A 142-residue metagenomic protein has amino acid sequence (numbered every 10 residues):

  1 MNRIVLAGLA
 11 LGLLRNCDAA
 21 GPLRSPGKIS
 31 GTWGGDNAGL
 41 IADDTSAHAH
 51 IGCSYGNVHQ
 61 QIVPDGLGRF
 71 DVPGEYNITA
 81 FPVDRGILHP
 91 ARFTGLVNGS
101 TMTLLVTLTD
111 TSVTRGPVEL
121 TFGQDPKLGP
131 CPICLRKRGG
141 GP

Functional and structural regions predicted by a protein language model:
V5-L11: Sec-dependent N-terminal signal peptides
R15-N16: C-terminal motif of bacterial Sec signal peptides marking the signal peptidase cleavage site
P22-G39, V72, L104, P130-G139: Tryptophan-anchored aromatic micro-motifs
D36-I78: N-terminal glycine/threonine-rich, aromatic-flanked beta-hairpin/loop signature
V72-L96: An anionic, turn-rich surface loop/hairpin at beta-sheet edges that serves as a generic interaction/coordination patch
F93-V106: Polybasic, proline/glycine-rich intrinsically disordered low-complexity segments
L105-R115: Short, exposed beta-strand-loop hairpins at the edges of beta-sheets in extracellular/periplasmic proteins
T114-P142: C-terminal partner/receptor-binding element of secreted or periplasmic proteins
